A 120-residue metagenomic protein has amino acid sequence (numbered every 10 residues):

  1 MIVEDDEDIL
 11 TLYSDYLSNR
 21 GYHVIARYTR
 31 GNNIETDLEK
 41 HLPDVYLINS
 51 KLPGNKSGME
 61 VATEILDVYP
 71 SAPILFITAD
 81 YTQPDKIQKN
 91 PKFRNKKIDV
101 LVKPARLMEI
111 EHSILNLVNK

Functional and structural regions predicted by a protein language model:
D6-A26, G31: Two-component/phosphorelay signaling modules centered on CheY-like receiver
R27-T36, G58: Helix N-cap/capping motif at the beta->alpha junctions
H41-I48, L52: Active-site beta3 strand of CheY-like receiver
L42, V68-L75: His-Asp phosphorelay/catalytic-motif detector in bacterial-type signaling
M59-P70, N90-P91: Short amphipathic alpha-helix used as the core "switch/output" element in two-component signaling
I77-A79: Hydrophobic/aromatic residues positioned on beta-strands within the core alpha/beta folds
Q88-D99: As written
V102-I114: C-terminal output helix
